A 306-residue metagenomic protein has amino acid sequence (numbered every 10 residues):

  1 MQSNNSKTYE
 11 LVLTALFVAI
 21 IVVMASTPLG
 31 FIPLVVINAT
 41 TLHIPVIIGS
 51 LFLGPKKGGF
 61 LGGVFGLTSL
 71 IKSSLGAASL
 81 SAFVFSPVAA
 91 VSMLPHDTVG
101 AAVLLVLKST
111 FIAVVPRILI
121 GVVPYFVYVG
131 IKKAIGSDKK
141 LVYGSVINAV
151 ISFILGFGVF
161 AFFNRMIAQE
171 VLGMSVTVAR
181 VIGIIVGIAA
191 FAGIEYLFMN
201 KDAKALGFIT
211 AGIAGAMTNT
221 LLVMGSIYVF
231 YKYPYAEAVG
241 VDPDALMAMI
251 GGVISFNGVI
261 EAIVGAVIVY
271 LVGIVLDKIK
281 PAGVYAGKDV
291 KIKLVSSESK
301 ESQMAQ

Functional and structural regions predicted by a protein language model:
M1-Q306: Loop-helix junctions at membrane interfaces
